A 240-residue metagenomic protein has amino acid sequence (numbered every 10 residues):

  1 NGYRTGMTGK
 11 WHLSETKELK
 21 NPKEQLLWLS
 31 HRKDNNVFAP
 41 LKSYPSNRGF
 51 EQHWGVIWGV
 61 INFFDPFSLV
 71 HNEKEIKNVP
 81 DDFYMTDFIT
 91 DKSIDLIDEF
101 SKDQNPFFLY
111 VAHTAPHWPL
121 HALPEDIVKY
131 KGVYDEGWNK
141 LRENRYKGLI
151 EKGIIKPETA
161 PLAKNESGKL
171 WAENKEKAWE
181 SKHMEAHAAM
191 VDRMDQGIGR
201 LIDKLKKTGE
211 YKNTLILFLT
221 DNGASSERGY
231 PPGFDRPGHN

Functional and structural regions predicted by a protein language model:
G2-G6, R48-Q52, K102-L109, K156 (+1 more regions): Loop/turn elements at helix/coil->beta-strand transitions in domains of secreted/extracellular proteins
G6-G9, A112, L219-T220: Active-site neighborhood of phospho(di)ester-bond hydrolases with catalytic His/Asp-centered motifs
H12-E136, K140, N144, I150 (+1 more regions): Formylglycine-dependent
Q25-R48, L120-A122, W179, D203-N240: Histidine-centered active-site microenvironments of extracellular/periplasmic hydrolases and transferases
E73, K152-I154, G209: Short glycine-centered helix-capping/turn motifs at secondary-structure transition points
L96, G148, G197-K204, T208: Short alpha-helical functional segments enriched in proximate histidine and acidic residues
T159-K164: Short coil/turn segments at secondary-structure boundaries
A186-L201: Outer-membrane beta-barrel transmembrane strands
